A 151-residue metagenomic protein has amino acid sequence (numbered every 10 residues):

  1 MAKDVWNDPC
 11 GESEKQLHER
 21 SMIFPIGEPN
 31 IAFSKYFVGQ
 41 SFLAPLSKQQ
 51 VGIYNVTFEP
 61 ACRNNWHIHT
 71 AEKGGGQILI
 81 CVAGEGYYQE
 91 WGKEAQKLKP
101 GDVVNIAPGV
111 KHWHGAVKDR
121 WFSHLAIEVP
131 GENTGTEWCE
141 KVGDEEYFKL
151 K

Functional and structural regions predicted by a protein language model:
A2-Y54, N65, G135-K151: A short, N-terminal "cap"/entry segment at the start of jelly-roll beta-barrel domains of the cupin/DSBH fold
L43-P45, I53-T57, I78, A95 (+2 more regions): Conserved hydrophobic/aromatic beta-strand scaffold that supports enzyme active sites
Q49-V51, E59-R63, A83-G86, E132: Short, charged/polar surface micro-motifs in flexible loops or helix N-caps
Y54-K73: Conserved short histidine dyad/triad with adjacent acidic residue
R63, K73-P100, V110: A short beta-strand-loop-beta hairpin characteristic of the jelly-roll/cupin
Y87, E94-A95, P108-E137: Ligand-binding loop in jelly-roll beta-barrel domains
